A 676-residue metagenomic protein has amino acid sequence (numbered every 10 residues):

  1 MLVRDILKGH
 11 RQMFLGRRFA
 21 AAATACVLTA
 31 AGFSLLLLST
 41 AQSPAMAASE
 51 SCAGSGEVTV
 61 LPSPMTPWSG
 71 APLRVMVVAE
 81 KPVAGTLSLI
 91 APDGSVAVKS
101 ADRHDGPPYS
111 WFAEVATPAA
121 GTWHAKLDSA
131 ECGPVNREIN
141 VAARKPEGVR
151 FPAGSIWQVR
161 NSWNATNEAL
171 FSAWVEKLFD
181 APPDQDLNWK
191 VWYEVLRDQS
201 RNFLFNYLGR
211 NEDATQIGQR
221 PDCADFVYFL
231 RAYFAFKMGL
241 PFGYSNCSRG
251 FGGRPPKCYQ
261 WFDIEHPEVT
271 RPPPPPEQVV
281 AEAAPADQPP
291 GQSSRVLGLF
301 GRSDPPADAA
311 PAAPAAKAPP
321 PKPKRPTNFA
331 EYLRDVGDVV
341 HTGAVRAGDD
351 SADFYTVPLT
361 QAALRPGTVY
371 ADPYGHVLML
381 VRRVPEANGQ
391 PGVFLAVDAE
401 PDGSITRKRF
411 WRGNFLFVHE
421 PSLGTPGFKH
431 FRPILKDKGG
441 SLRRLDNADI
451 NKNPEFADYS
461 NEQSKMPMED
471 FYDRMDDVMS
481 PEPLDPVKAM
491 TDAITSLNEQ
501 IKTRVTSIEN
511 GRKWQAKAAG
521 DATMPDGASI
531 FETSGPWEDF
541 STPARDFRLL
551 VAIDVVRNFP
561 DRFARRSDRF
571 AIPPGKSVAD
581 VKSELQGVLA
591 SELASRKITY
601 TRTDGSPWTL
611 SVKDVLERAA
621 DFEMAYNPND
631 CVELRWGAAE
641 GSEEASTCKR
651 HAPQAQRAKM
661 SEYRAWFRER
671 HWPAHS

Functional and structural regions predicted by a protein language model:
M1-A22: N-terminal secretory signal peptides that target proteins for export/translocation
A22-T40: Bacterial N-terminal signal peptides
A48-R150: Contiguous segments within soluble domain cores/interaction surfaces
A153-P241, C247-E331, V345-R346, R432-S676: Mixed-charge, low-complexity intrinsically disordered regions
P358-R365, Y370-A371: Short, well-ordered loop/turn sites that connect or cap secondary structure elements
V377-P385: Short beta-strand-centered aromatic/proline hotspots
E386-A399: Short, solvent-exposed secondary-structure boundary/capping segments
P401-N447: Glycine- and charge-enriched low-complexity intrinsically disordered segments
